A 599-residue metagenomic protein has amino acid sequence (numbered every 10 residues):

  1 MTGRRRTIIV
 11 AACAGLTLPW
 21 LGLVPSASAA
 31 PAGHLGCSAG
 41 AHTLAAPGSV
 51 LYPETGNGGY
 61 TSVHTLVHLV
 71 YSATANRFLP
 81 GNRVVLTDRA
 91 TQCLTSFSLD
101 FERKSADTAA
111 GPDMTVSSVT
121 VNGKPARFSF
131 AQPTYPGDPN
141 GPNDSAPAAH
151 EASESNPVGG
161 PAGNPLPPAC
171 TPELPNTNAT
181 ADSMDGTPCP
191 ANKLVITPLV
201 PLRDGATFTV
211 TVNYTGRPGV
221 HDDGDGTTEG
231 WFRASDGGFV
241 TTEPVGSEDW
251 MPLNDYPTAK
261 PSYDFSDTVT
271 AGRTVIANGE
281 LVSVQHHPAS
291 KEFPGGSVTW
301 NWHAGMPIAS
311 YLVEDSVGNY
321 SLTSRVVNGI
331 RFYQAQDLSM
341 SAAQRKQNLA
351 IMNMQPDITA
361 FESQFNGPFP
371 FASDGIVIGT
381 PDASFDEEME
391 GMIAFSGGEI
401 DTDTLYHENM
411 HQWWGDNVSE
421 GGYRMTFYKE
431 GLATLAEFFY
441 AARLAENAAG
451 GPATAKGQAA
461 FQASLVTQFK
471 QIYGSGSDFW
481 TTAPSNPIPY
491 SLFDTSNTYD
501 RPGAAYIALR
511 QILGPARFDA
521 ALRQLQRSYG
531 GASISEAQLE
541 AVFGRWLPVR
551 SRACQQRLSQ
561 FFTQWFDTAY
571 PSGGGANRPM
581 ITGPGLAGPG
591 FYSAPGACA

Functional and structural regions predicted by a protein language model:
A12, P19-G22, A29-L79: N-terminal, polar/Ser/Thr-rich
N82-V84, P201, L253-I276, T299-H303 (+4 more regions): Zn2+-dependent metallopeptidase catalytic core
R83, P165-V200, T209-E314: Extended, low-hydrophobicity, Ser/Thr/Pro/Gly-biased non-transmembrane segments
V85-D113, M251-D255, P261-T270, A537: Surface-exposed beta-strand/loop patches in extracellular or lumenal glycoproteins
A90, A448-G450, T495-R578: Amphipathic alpha-helical substructures
L94-T171, N176, G272-R273: Solvent-exposed beta-hairpin/edge-strand motifs
P244, M251-L253, I358, Q364 (+4 more regions): Post-HExxH zinc-binding segment in Zn-dependent metallohydrolases
F265, V298-N301, N319-M425, A436: Juxtacatalytic substrate-recognition/specificity segment
